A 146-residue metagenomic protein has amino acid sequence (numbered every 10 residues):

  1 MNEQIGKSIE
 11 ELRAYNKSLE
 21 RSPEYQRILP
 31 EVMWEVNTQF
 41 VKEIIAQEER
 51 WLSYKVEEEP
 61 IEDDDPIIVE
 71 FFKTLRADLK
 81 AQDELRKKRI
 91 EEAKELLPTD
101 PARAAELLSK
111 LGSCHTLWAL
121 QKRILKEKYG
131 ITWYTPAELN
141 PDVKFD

Functional and structural regions predicted by a protein language model:
N2-L12: Short amphipathic alpha-helical heptad-repeat segments
E10, A14-K17, W34, T38: Extended, non-membrane alpha-helical segments enriched in charged/polar residues
S18-L29, L97-T99: Charged, low-complexity interaction regions
V36-E91, P98-K128, T132-T135: Acidic, low-complexity, intrinsically disordered interaction modules
K144-D146: Short acidic DE-rich linear segments
